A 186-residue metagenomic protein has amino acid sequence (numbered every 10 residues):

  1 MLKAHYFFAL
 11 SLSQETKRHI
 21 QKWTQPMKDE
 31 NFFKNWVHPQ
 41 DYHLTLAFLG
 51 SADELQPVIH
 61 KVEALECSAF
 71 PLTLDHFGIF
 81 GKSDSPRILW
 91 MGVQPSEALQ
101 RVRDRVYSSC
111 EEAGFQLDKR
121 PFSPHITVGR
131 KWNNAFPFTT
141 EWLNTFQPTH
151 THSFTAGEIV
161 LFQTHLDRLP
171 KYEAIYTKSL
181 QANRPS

Functional and structural regions predicted by a protein language model:
M1-S186: Histidine-dependent nucleotide/RNA phosphoesterase domain, centered on the 2H-phosphoesterase fold with its duplicated
